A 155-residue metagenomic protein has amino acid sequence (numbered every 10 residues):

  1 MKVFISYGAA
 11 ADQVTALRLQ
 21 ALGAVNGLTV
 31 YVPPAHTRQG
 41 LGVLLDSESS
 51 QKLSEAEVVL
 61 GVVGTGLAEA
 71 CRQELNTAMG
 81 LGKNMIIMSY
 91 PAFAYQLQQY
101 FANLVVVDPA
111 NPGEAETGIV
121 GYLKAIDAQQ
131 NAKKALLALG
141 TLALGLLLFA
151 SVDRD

Functional and structural regions predicted by a protein language model:
M1-Q13, S49-A68, G113-D127, N131: Long, low-complexity, intrinsically disordered polar/charged segments
M1-V58, T141-D155: Conserved N-terminal substructure of TIR/SEFIR domains
K2-A9, L75-I87, K133-A143: Short secondary-structure transition/capping segments
Q13, A92-D155: C-terminal interaction surface of TIR/SEFIR-family domains
R18-A21, Q73-T77, Y100-N103: Short, glycine/charged-enriched secondary-structure capping and boundary segments
N26, L81, Q99-N103: Short, structured coil segments at secondary-structure junctions
V32, I87, V106-D108: Structural signal for conserved beta-strand scaffold positions within catalytic alpha/beta enzyme cores
S50-A94: Conserved beta-strand-loop-alpha-helix hinge of the TIR/SEFIR fold
